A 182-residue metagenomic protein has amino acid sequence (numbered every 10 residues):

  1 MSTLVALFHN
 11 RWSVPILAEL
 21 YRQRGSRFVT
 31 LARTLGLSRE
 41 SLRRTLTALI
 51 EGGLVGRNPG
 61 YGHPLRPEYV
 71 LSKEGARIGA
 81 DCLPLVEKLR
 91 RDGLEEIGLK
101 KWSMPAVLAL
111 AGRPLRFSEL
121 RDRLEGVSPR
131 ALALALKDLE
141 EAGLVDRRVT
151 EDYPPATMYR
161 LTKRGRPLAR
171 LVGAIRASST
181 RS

Functional and structural regions predicted by a protein language model:
M1-S41, G93-A131: N-terminal helix-turn-helix DNA-binding core of bacterial DNA-binding proteins
L7-N10, P84-L85, L94-G112, E141 (+1 more regions): Terminal interaction helix/tail motif
L17, L46-I50, L136-E140: Short, hydrophobic-biased segments on the C-terminal half of alpha helices that form "recognition helices"
S26-L31, L42, C82-R90, L115-D122 (+2 more regions): Extended, folded domain segments that form the structural surfaces/walls around functional sites
L35-T47, P67-A76, L124-A135: Membrane-interacting alpha-helical segments
I50-G60, E140-T150: A short, conserved structural fragment
Y61-C82, Y153-V172: Basic, amphipathic "hinge/linker" alpha-helix immediately C-terminal to the N-terminal HTH DNA-binding motif
P64, A80-E96, V107, R148-V149 (+1 more regions): Solvent-exposed, charged amphipathic helical/linker segments at domain boundaries
